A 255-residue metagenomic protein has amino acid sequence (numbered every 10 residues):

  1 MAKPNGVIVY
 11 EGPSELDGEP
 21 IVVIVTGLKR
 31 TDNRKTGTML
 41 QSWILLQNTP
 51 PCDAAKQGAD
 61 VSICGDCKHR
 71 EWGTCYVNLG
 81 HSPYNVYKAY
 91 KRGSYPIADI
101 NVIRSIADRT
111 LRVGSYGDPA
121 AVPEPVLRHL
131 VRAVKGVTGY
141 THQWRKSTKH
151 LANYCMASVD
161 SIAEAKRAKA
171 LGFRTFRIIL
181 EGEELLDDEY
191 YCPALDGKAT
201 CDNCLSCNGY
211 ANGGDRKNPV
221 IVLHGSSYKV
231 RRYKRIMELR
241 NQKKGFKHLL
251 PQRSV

Functional and structural regions predicted by a protein language model:
M1-V255: Class I S-adenosyl-L-methionine
